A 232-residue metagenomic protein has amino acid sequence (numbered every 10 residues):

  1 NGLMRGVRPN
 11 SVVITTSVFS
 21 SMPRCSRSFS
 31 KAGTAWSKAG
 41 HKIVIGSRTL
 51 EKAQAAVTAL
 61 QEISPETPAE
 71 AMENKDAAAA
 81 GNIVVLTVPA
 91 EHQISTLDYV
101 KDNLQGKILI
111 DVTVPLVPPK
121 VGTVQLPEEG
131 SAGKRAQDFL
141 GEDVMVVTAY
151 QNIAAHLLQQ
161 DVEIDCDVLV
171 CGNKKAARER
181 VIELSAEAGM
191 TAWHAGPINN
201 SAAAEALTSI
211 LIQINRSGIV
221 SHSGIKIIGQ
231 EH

Functional and structural regions predicted by a protein language model:
N1, R5-S11, S17-S21, C25-S26 (+1 more regions): Low-acidity, Ser/Thr- and Arg-rich intrinsically disordered low-complexity segments
F19-E62: NAD(P)+-binding Rossmann beta1-loop-alpha1 motif at the extreme N-terminus of oxidoreductases
K42-I43, P68, D167, T191: Residues at the starts of beta-strands that form the adenosine-phosphate
I63-P68, M72-I108, V112-K120: Rossmann-like NAD(P)-binding element
A71, M145-A149, W193-A195: General beta-strand structural signal in soluble alpha/beta enzymes
T113-H156, Q160: Rossmann-fold NAD(P)-binding glycine/threonine-rich loop
C166-H232: Active-site-lining helix/loop region of Rossmann-like oxidoreductase modules
